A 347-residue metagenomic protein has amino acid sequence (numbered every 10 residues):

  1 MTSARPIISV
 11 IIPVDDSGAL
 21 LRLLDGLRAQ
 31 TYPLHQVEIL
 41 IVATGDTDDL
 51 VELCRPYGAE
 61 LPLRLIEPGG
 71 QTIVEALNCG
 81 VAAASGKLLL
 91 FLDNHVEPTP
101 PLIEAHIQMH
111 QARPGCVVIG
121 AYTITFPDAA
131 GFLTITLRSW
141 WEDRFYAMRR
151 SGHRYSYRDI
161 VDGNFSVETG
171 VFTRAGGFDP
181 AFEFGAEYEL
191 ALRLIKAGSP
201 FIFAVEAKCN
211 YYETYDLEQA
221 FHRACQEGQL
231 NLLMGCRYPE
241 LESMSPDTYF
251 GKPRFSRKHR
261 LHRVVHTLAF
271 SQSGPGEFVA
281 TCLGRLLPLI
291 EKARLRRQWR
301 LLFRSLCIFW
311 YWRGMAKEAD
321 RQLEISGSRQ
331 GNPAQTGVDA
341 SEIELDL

Functional and structural regions predicted by a protein language model:
D16-Q30: Short, well-formed alpha-helical segments that are part of the catalytic scaffolds of diverse glycosyltransferases
G26-E67: Acidic donor-binding segment of Leloir-type glycosyltransferases
P68-A84: Glycine-rich, basic loop-to-helix element that forms the pyrophosphate-binding segment of sugar-nucleotide handling
L89: Short aromatic/hydrophobic "clamp" motif used to bind/position activated sugar donors
P101-T134: Conserved donor NDP-sugar-binding/catalytic core segment of glycosyltransferases
A121, L137-Y157: Short, flexible, basic/aromatic active-site loop/helix in glycosyltransferases
F184-L190: Acidic donor-binding loop at a coil-to-helix junction in glycosyltransferase catalytic cores that engages
Q226, D247-L347: Non-catalytic, C-terminal membrane-associated alpha-helical segments of glycosyltransferases
